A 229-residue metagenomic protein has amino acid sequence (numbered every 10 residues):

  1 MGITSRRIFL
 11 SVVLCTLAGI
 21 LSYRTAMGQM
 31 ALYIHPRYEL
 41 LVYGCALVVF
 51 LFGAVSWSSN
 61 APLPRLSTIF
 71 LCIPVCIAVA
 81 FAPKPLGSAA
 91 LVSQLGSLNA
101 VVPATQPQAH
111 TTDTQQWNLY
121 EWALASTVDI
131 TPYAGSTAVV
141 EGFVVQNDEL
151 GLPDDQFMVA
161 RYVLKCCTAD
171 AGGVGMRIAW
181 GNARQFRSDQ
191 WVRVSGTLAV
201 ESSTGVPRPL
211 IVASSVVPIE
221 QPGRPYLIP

Functional and structural regions predicted by a protein language model:
M1, G19-I20, L51-A54, T68-I73: Sec-dependent N-terminal signal peptides of Gram-negative exported proteins
M1-R7: Short, Lys/Arg-rich, polar N-terminal cytosolic tail immediately upstream of the first transmembrane signal-anchor
I8-N60: Membrane-embedded alpha-helical segments of integral membrane proteins
G28-Y33, S88, F143-P229: OB-fold single-stranded nucleic acid-binding module
L51-T68, T131, G181-Q185: Generic structural signal for short, solvent-exposed loop/turn connectors between secondary structure elements
P62-G87: Internal/C-terminal transmembrane anchor helices
A82-V144: Membrane-interface segments at or immediately adjacent to transmembrane helices that form the boundary between
